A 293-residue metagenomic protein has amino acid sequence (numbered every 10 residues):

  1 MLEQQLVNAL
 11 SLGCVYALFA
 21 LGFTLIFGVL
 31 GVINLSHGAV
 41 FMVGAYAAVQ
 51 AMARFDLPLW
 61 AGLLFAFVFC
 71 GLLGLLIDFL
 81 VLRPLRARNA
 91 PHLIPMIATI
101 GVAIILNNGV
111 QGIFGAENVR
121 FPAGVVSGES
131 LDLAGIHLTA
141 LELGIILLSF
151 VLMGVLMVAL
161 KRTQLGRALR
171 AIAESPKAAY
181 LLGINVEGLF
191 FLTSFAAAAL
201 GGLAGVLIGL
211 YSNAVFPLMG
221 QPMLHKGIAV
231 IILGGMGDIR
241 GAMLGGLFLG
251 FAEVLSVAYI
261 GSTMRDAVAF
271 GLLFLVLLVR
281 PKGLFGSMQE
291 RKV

Functional and structural regions predicted by a protein language model:
M1-F19, A47, L57-G62, R88-L93 (+4 more regions): Membrane-interfacial amphipathic/re-entrant helices at transmembrane-helix boundaries
M1-L12, A159-K161, F190-I231, V257-M264: Inter-helical junctions in multi-pass inner-membrane proteins, predominant in energy-converting antiporter-like
M1-Q5, A47, A51-R54, I208-N213 (+2 more regions): Interhelical loop and adjacent transmembrane-helix boundary motif in polytopic membrane transport permeases
V7, V29-L76, L80, Y259: Membrane-embedded helix boundary and interhelical linker motif in transport proteins
L25-G44, L59, N89-L93, L165-A168 (+6 more regions): Short, non-helical or kinked segments that cap or interrupt transmembrane helices
L57-V102, G109, L244-L249, E253 (+1 more regions): Alpha-helical transmembrane segments within multi-pass membrane transporters and channels
P84-R162, L189-L192, L255, I260 (+3 more regions): Transmembrane helix-bundle core of multi-pass membrane transporters and related energy-transducing complexes
L133, H137-V215, I239-G245: Helix-loop-helix "hairpin" substructures at the membrane interface of multi-pass membrane proteins
